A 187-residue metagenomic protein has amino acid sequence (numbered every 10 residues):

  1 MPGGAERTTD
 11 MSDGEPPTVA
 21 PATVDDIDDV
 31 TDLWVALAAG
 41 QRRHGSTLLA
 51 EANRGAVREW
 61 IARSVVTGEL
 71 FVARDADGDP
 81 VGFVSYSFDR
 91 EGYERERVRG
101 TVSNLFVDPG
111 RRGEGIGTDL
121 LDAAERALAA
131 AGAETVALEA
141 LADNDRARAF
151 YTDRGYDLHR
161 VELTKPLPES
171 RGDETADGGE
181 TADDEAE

Functional and structural regions predicted by a protein language model:
M1-D28, A36, R171-E187: Conserved N-terminal entry element of GNAT/NAT acetyltransferase domains
V35-W60: Conserved GNAT-fold acetyl-CoA-binding loop/helix
E59-V72, T101: A short helix-loop-beta-strand connector motif used in the catalytic cores of GNAT acetyltransferases and, in some
V72, D79-F88, T101, F106: Conserved beta-strand in the GNAT
R90-V102, R112, A133-E134, L158-H159: A conserved beta-turn-beta hairpin within the catalytic core of GNAT-like acetyltransferases that forms part
R111, G115-A123: Conserved acetyl-CoA pyrophosphate-binding loop and the N-cap/start of the following alpha-helix in GNAT-like
T118, A142-R160: Conserved active-site alpha-helix within GNAT-family acetyltransferase domains
L121, L128-L141: Conserved GNAT acetyl-CoA-binding A-motif
